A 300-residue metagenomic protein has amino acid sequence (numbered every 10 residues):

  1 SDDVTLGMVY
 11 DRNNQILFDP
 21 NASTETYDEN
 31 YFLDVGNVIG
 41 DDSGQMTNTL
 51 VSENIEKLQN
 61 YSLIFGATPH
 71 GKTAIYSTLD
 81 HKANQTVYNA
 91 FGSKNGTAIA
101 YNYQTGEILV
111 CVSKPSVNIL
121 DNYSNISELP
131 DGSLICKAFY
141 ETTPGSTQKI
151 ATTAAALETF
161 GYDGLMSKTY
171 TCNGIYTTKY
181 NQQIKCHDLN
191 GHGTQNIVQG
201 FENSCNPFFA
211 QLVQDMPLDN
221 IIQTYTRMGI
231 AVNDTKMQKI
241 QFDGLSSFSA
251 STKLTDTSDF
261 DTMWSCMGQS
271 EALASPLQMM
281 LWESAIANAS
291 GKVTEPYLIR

Functional and structural regions predicted by a protein language model:
S1-T97, C111-V112, S116-K137, E141: Extracytoplasmic/periplasmic proteins that interact with beta-lactams or build/remodel peptidoglycan
N102-S146, A151-R300: Beta-lactam-recognizing serine transpeptidase/beta-lactamase-like catalytic domain environment
